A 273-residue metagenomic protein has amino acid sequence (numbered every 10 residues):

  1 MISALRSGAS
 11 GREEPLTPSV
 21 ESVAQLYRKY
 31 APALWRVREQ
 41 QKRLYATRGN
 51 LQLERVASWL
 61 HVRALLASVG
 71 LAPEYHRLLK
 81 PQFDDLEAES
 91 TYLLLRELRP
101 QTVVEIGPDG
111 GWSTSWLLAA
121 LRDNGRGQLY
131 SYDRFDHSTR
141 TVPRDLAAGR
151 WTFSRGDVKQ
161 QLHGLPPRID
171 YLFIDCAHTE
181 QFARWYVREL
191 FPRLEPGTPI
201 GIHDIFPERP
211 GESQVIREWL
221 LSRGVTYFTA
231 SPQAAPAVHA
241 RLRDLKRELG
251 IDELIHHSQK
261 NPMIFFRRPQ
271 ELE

Functional and structural regions predicted by a protein language model:
M1-Q82: Rossmann-like AdoMet
R77-E273: S-adenosylmethionine/decaboxylated-SAM
